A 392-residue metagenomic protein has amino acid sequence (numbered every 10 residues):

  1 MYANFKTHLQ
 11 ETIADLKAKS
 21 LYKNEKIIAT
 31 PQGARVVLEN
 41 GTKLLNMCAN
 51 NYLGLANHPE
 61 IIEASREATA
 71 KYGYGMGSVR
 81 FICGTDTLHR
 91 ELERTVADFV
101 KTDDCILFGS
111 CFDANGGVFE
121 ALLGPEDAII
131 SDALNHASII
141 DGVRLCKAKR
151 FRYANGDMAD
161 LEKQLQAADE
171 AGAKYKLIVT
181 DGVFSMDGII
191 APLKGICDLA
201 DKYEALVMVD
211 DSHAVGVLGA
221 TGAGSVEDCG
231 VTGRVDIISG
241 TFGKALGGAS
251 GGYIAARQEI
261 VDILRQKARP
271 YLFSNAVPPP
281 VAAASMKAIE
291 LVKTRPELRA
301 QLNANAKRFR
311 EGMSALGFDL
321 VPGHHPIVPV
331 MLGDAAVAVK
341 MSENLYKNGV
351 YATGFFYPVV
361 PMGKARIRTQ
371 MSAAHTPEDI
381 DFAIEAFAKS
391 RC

Functional and structural regions predicted by a protein language model:
A3, P59, E63-E67, K71 (+5 more regions): PLP-dependent enzyme catalytic core of the Aspartate aminotransferase-like
Q10-E11, D15-Y72, A205: N-terminal "arm"/small-domain region of PLP-dependent enzymes with the aminotransferase-like
N51, F151, N155-V209: Active-site phosphate-binding strand-loop segment of PLP-dependent enzymes
E63, E67-S110: Conserved N-terminal alpha-helix of the aminotransferase class I/II PLP-enzyme fold
V118-A137: Conserved PLP-anchoring active-site segment centered on the Schiff-base-forming lysine
P125, L145-K147, Y203, R234: Short, structured coil segments at secondary-structure junctions
Y203-L206, H213, L218-H324, A336: Active-site C-terminal subdomain of aminotransferase-like
A300-F309, S314-G349, V359, G363-K364 (+1 more regions): Conserved PLP-binding catalytic core of the aspartate aminotransferase-like
